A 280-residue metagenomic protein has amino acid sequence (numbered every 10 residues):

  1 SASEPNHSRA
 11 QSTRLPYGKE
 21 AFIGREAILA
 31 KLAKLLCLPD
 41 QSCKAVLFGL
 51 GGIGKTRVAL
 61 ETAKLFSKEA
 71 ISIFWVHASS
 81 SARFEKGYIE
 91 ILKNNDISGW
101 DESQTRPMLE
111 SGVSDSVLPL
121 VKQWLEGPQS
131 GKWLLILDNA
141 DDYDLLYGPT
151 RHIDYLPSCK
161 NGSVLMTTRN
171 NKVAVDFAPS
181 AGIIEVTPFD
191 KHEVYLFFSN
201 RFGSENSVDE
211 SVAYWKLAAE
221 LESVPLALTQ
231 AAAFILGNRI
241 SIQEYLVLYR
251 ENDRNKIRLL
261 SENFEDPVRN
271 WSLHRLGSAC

Functional and structural regions predicted by a protein language model:
S1-L35, L60-E61, Q243-L260: Charged, amphipathic alpha-helical interface modules that flank catalytic cores or transmembrane segments and mediate
N6-R9, K19, A27-S42, G49-L50 (+4 more regions): A conserved switch/coupling segment of P-loop NTPase cores
Y17-R25, E110-G127, S261-C280: Short linear X-Pro dipeptides
L50-I53, R57-E61, G203-C280: P-loop NTPase nucleotide-binding module
S81-R106, K122, E126: Conserved NTP-binding/hydrolysis module of P-loop NTPases
I97-S111, E205-V212: Short, surface-exposed acidic
